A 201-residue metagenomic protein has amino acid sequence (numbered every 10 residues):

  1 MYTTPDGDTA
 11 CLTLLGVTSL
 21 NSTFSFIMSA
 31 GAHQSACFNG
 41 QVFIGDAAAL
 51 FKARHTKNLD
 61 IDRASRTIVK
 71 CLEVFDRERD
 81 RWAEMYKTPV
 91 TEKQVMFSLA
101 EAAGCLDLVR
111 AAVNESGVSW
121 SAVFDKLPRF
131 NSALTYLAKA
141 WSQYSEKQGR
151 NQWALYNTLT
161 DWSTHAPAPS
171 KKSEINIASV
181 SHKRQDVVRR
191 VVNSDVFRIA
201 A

Functional and structural regions predicted by a protein language model:
T3-A201: Intrinsically disordered, low-complexity regions enriched in serine/threonine
